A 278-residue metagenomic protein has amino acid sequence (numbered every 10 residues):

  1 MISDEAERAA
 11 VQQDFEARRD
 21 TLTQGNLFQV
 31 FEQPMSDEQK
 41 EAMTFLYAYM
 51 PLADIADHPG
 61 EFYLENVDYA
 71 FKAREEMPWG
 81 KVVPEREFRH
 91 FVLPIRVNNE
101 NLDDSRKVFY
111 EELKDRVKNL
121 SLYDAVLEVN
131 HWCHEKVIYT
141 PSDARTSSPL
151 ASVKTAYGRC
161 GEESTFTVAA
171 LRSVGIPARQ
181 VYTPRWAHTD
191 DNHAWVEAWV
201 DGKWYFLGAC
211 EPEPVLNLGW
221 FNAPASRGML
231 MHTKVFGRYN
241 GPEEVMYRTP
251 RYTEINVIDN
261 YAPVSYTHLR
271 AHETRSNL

Functional and structural regions predicted by a protein language model:
I2-T155, D190-D191, E243: Secondary-structure boundary elements
E112-L120, A125-H131, T140-L150, T155-Y247: Hydrophobic/aromatic-rich core segments of domains that either
V245-Y266: Beta-strand-rich domain onsets/edges
T267-T274: Conserved small/polar residues in nucleotide/adenosyl-binding loops
S276-L278: Short, ordered, surface-exposed loop/turn motifs in non-cytosolic proteins
